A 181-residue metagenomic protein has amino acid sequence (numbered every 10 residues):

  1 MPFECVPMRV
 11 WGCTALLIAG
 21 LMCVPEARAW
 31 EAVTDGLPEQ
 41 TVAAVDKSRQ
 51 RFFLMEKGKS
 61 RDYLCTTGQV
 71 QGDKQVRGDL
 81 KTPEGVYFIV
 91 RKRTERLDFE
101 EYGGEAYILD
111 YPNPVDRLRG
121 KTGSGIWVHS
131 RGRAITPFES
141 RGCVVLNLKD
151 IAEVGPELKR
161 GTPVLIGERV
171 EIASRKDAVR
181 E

Functional and structural regions predicted by a protein language model:
M1-M8: N-terminal secretory signal peptides that target proteins for export/translocation
G12-M22: Bacterial N-terminal signal peptides
C23-A29: Sec/Tat signal peptide C-region and signal peptidase I cleavage site
W30-V42, T66-D79, G85-R93, L148-K149: N-terminal post-signal-peptidase region of extra-cytosolic proteins
A32-P38, K81, R93-E181: Exported/periplasmic cell-wall-interacting domains
F52: Gly/Thr-rich phosphate-binding beta-strand-loop-beta motif of the actin/hexokinase/Hsp70
M55-K59: Short acidic-glycine loop/turn motifs at beta-strand connectors
